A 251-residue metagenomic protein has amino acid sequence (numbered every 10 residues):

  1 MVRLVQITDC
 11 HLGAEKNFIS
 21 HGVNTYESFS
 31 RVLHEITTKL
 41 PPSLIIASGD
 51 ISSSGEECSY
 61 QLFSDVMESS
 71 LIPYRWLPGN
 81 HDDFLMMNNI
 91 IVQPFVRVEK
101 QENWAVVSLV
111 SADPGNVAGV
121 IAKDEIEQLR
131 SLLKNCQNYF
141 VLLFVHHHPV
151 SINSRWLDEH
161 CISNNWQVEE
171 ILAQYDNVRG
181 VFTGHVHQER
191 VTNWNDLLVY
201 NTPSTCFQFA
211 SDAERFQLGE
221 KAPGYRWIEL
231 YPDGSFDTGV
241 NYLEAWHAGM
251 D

Functional and structural regions predicted by a protein language model:
M1-L62, I152: N-terminal active-site segment of His-dependent metallophosphoesterases
V2-A14, W104-D113, L142-F144, L198-P203 (+1 more regions): Active-site-proximal beta-strand elements of phosphoester/diester hydrolases
Q6-T8, L44-D50, Y74-N80, V110 (+3 more regions): Active-site neighborhood of phospho(di)ester-bond hydrolases with catalytic His/Asp-centered motifs
T8-E27, D83-Q93, G115-K123, A210-G219: Acidic/histidine-rich helix-loop elements that form or flank divalent-metal/phosphate-binding sites at the catalytic
N17, A47-E68, D83-F95, G119 (+2 more regions): Metal-dependent catalytic neighborhoods of phosphoester/phosphodiester hydrolases
V23, I171, N193-D251: Binuclear metal-dependent phosphoesterase catalytic core
F29-L44, G119-L198, G234-D237, W246-H247: His/acidic metal-ligating clusters that form di-metal
E57-P73, H160-V168, D196-T205: Short, electropositive alpha-helical surface patch
